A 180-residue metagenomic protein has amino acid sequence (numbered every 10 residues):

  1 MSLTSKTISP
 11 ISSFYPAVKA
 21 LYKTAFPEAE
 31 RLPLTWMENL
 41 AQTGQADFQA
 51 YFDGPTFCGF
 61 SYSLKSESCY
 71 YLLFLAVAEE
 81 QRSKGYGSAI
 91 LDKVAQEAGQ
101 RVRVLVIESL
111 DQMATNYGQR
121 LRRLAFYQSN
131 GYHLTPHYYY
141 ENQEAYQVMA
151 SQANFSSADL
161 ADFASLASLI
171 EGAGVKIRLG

Functional and structural regions predicted by a protein language model:
M1-W36, Q147, Q152, A158-G180: Short amphipathic alpha-helix that is part of the acyltransferase structural core
T4-K6, A46, G131-H137: Short secondary-structure junctions
A25-D53: Active-site rim helix/loop that mediates acceptor-substrate recognition in acyltransferases
A46-A50, F60, Y146-V148: Short hydrophobic/aromatic beta-strand element in the GNAT-like acyltransferase core that lines or flanks the acyl-donor
A50, P55-L64, C69-A76: Conserved beta-strand in the GNAT
V77, S83-E97: Conserved acetyl-CoA-binding loop-helix of GNAT-fold acetyltransferases
A98-Q119: Conserved GNAT acetyl-CoA-binding A-motif
T115-Y117, R122-Y146: Conserved catalytic-core motifs of GNAT/GCN5-like acyltransferases
